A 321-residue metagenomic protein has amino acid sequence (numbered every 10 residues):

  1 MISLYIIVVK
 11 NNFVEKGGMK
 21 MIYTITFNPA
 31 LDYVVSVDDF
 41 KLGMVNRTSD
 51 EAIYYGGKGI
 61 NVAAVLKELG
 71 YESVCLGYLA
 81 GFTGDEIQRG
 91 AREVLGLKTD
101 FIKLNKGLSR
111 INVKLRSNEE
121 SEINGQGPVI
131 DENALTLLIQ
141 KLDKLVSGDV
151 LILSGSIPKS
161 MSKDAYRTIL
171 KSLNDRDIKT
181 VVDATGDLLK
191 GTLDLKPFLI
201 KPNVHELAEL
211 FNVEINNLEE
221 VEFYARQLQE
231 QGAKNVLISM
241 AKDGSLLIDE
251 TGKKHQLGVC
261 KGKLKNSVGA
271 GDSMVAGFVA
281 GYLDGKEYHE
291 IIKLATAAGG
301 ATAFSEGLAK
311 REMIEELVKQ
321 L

Functional and structural regions predicted by a protein language model:
I2-K20: Short, Lys/Arg-enriched N-terminal segments with co-localized hydrophobic residues within the first ~10-30 amino acids
M19-K41: Positively charged, low-complexity intrinsically disordered leader regions
R47-L108: Substrate-binding N-lobe of the ribokinase-like
A63-E72, R116, A280-G285: Alpha-helix C-terminal capping segments
L104, K114-S147: Conserved phosphate-binding/catalytic loop of the ribokinase/pfkB sugar-kinase fold
E122-N124, D149-G155, D183, K201-E206: Short beta-strands and strand-loop turn motifs
D164-T251: Conserved phosphate/ATP/ADP-binding segment of small-molecule kinases
K190, L218-L321: Conserved phosphate-binding/catalytic region of the ribokinase-like
